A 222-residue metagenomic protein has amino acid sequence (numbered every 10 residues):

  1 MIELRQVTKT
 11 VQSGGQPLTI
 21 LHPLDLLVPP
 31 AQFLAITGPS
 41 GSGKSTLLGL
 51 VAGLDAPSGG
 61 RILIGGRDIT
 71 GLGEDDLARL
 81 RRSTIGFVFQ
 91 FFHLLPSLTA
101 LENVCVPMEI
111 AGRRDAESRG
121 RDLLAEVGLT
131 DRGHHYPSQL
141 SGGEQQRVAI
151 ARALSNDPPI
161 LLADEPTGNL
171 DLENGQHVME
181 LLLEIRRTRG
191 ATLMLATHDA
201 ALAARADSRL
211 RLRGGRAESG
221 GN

Functional and structural regions predicted by a protein language model:
M1, G221-N222: Short, low-complexity, intrinsically disordered N-terminal peptides in bacterial proteins
M1-L212: ABC family nucleotide-binding domain
R209-G221: H-loop (His-switch) and adjacent beta-strand-loop-beta switch element of ABC-type ATPase nucleotide-binding domains
